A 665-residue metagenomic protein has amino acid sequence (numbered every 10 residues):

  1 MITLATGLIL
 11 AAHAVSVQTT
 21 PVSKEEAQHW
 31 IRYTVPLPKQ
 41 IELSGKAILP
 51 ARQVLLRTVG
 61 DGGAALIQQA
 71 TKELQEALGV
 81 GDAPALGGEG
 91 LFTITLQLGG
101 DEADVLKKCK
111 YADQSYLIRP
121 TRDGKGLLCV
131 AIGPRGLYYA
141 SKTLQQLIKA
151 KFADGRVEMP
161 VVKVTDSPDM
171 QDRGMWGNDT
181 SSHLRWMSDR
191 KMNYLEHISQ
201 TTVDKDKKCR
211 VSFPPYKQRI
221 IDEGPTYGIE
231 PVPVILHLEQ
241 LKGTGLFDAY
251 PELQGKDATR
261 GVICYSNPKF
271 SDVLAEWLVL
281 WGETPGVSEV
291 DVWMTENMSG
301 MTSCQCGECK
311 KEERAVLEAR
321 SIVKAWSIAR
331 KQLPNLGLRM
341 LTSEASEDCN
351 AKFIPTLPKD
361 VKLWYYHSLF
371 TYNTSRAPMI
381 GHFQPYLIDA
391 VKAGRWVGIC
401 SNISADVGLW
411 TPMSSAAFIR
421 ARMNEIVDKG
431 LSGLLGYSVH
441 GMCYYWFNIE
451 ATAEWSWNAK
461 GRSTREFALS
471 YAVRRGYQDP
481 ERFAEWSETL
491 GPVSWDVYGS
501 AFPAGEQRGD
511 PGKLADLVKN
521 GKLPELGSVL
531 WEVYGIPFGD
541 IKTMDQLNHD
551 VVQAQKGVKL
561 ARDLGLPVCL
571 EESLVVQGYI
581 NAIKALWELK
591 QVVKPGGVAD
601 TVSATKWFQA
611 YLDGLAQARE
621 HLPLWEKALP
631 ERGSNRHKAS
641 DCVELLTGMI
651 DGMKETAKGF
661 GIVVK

Functional and structural regions predicted by a protein language model:
M1-A11: Bacterial N-terminal signal peptides
V15-P168: Contiguous, structured surface segment used for ligand recognition
I31-L37, E42-L43, T180, D272 (+3 more regions): Substrate-binding groove of N-acetylhexosamine-processing glycoside hydrolases
L56, G133, M175, M187 (+6 more regions): Conserved, mostly hydrophobic/aromatic
L56-A64, L96-D101, V130-P134, W176-D179 (+6 more regions): Structural motif
C109-V287, G300, Q305, R330 (+1 more regions): Feature activates predominantly on carbohydrate-active enzymes
E196, D291-W293, W364, L435: Conserved beta-strand positions in the central sheet of alpha/beta enzyme cores
S288-M298: Active-site-proximal, well-structured secondary-structure segments within enzyme catalytic domains
